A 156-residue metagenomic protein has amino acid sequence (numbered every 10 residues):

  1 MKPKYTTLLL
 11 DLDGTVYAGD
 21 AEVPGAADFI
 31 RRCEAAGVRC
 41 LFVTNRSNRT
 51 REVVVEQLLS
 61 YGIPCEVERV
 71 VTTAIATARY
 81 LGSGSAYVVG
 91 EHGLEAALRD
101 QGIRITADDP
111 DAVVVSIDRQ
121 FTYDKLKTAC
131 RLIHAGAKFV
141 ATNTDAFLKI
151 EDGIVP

Functional and structural regions predicted by a protein language model:
K2-L12, V16-P156: HAD-like aspartate-dependent phosphatase fold
